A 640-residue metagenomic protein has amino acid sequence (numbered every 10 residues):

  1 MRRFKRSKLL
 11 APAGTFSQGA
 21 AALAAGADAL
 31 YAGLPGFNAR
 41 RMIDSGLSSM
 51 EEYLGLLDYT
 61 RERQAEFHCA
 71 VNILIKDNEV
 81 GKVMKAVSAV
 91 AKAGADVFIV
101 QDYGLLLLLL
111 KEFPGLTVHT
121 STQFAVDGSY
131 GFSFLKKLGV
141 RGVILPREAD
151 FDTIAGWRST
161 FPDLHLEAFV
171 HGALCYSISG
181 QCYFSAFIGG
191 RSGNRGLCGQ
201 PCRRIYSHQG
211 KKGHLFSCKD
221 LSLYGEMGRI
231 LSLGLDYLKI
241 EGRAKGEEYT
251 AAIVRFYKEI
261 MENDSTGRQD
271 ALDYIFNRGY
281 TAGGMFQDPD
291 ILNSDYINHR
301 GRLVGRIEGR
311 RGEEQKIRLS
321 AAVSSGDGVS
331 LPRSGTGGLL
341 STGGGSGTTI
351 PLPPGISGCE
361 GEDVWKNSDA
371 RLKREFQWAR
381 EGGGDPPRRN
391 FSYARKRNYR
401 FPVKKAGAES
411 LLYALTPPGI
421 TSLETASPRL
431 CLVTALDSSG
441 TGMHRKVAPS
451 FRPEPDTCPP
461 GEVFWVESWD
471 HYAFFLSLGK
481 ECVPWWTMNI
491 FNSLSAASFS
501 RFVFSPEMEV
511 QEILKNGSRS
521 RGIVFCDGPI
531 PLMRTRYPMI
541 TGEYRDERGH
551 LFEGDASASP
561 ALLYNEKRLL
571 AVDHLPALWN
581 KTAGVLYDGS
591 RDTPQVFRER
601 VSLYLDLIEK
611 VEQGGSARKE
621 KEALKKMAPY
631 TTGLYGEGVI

Functional and structural regions predicted by a protein language model:
R2-Y130, I144-Y237, A244-I640: Active-site pocket-lining/capping segments in soluble small-molecule metabolic enzymes
